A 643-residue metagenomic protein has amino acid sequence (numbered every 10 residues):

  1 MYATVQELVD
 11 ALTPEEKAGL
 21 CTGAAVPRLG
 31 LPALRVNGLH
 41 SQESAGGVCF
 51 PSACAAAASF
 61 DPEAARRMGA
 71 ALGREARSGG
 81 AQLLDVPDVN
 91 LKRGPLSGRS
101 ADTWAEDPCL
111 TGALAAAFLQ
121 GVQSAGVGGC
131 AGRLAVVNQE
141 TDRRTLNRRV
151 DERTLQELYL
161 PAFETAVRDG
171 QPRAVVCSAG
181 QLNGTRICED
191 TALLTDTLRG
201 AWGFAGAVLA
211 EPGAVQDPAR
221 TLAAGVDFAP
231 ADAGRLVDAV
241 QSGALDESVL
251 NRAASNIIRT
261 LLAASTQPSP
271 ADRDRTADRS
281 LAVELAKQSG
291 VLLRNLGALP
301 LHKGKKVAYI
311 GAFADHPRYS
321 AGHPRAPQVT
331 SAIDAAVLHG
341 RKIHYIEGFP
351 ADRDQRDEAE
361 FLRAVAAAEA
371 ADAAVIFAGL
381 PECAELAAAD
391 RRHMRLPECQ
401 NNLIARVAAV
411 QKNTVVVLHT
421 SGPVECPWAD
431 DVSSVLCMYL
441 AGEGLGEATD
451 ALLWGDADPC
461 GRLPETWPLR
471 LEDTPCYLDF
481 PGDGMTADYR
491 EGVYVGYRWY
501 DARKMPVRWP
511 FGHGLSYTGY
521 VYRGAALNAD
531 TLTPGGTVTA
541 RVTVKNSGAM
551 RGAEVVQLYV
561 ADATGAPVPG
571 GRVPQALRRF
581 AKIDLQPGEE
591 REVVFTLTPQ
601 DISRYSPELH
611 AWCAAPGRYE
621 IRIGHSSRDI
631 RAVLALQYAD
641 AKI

Functional and structural regions predicted by a protein language model:
M1-P607, A611-R628, K642-I643: Glycoside hydrolase catalytic-domain context in secreted enzymes
D629-V633: Extracellular and select intracellular beta-sandwich modules with Ser/Thr-enriched, small-residue motifs on
A635-I643: Short beta-strand edge segments in extracellular beta-sheet folds
